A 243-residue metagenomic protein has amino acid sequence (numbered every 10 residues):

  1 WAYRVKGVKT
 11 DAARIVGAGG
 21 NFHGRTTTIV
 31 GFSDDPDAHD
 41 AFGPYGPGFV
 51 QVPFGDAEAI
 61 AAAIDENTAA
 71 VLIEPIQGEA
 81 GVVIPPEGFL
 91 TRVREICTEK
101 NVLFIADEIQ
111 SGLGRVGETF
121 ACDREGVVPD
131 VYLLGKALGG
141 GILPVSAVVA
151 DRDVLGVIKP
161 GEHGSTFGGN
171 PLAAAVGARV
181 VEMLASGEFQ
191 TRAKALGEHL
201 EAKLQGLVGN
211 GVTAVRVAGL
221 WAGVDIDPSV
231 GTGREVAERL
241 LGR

Functional and structural regions predicted by a protein language model:
W1-R243: Conserved N-terminal phosphate-binding loop of PLP-dependent enzymes in the Aspartate aminotransferase
